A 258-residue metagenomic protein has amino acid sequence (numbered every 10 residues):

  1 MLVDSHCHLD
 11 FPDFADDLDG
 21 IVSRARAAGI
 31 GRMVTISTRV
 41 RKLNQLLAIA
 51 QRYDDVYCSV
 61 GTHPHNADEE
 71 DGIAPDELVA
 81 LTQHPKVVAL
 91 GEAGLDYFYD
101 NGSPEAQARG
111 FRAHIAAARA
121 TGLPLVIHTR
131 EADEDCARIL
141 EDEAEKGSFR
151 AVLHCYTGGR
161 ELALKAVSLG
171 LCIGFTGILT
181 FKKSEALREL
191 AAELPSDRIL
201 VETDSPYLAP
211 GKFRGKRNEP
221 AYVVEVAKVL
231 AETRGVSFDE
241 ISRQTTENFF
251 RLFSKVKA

Functional and structural regions predicted by a protein language model:
M1-A258: Mid-domain alpha/beta scaffold segments of enzyme catalytic cores
